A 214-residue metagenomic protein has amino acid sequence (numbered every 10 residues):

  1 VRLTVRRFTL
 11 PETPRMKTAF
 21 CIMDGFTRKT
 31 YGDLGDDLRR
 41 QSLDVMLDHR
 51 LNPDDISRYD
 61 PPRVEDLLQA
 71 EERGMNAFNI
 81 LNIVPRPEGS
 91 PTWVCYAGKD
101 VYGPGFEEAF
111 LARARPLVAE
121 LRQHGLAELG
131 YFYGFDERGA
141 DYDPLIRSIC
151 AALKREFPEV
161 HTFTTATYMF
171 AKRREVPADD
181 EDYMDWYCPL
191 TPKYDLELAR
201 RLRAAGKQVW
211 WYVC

Functional and structural regions predicted by a protein language model:
V1, Y187, V209: Conserved catalytic-core segments centered on acid/base and nucleophilic motifs
R2-H161, T165-D185: Aromatic-lined carbohydrate-binding surfaces of glycoside hydrolases
L153, L202-R203: Short hydrophobic alpha-helical segments of the AMP-binding
T165, L190, Y212-C214: Generic beta-sheet signal
Y194-A199: Active-site-adjacent beta->alpha loops and helix N-cap segments on the catalytic face of soluble alpha/beta enzymes
R203-C214: Active-site clefts of carbohydrate-active enzymes
